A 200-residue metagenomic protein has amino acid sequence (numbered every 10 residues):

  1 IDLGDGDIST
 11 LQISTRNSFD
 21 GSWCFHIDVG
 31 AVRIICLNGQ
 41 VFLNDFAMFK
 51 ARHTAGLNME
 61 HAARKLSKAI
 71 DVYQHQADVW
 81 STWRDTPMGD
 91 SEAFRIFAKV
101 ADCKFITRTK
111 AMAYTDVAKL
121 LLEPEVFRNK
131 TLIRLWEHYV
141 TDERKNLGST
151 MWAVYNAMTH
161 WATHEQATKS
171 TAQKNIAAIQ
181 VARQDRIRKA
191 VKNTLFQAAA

Functional and structural regions predicted by a protein language model:
L3-A200: Intrinsically disordered, low-complexity regions enriched in serine/threonine
